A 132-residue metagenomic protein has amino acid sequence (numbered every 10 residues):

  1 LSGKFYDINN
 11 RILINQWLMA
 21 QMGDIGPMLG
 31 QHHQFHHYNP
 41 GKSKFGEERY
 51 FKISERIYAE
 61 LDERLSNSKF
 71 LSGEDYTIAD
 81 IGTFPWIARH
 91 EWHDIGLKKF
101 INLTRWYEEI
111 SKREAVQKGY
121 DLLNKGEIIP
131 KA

Functional and structural regions predicted by a protein language model:
L1-E48, K52-E55, D62: GST-like domain detector, emphasizing the conserved glutathione-binding G-site in the N-terminal thioredoxin-like
D24, L29-H33, L71-K99, T104-I110 (+1 more regions): GST superfamily/GST-like fold recognition
A59-D62, E108: Surface-exposed alpha-helical segments enriched in charged/polar residues
L61-S72: Hydrophobic alpha-helical bundle segments that form small-molecule/ligand-binding pockets
S66, S111-K112: Residues at helix-coil transition
G119-A132: Terminal-tail/helix-coil boundary detector
